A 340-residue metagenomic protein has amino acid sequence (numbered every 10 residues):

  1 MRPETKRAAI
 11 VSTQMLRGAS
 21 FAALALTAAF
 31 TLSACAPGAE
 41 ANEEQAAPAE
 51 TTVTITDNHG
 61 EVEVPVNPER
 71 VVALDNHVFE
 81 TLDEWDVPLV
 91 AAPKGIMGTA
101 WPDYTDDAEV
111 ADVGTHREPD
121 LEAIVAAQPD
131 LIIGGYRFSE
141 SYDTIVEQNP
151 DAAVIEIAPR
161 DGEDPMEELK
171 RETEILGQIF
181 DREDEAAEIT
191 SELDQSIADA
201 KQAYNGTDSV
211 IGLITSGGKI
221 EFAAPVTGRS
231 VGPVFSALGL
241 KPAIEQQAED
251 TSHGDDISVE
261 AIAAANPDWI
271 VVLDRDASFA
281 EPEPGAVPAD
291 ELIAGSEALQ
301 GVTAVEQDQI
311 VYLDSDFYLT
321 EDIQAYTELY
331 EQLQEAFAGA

Functional and structural regions predicted by a protein language model:
R2-T27, T31-H77, E183-L213, L273 (+2 more regions): Bacterial Sec-exported substrate-binding components of ABC uptake systems
R70, D75-A123, L131, R137: A short, structured surface patch at a secondary-structure boundary
M97-A100, A224-H253, D316: Alpha-helical, coiled-coil/dimerization segments enriched in small aliphatic residues
G98-A100, E140-D143, I155-I175, D208-P233 (+1 more regions): Extracytoplasmic ligand-binding site segments that recognize negatively charged/polar headgroups
Q128-G134, P150, I262, N266-V271: Proline-aspartate-enriched helix->loop->beta-strand connector
Q148-G218, Q309, D316-A340: Extracytoplasmic substrate-binding proteins
Y204, G217-A223, P233, D250-A280: Ligand-binding pocket segment of bilobal, Venus flytrap-like solute-binding proteins
D268-A340: Structured C-terminal subdomain patch of bacterial secreted/periplasmic proteins
